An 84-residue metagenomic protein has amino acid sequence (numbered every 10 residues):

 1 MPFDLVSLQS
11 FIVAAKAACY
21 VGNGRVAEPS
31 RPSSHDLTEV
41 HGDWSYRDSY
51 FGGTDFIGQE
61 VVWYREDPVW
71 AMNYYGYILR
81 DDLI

Functional and structural regions predicted by a protein language model:
M1-I84: Cysteine-centric segments in proteins
